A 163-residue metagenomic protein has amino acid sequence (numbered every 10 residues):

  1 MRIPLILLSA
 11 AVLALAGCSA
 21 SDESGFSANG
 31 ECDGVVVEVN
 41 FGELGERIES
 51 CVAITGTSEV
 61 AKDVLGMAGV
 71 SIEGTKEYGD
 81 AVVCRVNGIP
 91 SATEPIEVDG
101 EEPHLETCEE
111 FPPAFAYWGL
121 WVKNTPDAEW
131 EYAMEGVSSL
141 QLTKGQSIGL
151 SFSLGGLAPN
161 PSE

Functional and structural regions predicted by a protein language model:
M1-S21: Secretory targeting and sorting signals
C18-E163: Ubiquitin-like/PB1-type beta-grasp interaction modules and other compact soluble beta-rich domains
